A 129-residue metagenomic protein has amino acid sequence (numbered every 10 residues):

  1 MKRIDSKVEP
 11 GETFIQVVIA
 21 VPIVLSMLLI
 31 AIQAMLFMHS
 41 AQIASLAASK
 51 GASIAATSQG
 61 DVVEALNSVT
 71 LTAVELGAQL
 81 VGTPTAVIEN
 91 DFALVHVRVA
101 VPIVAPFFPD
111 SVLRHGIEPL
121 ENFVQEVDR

Functional and structural regions predicted by a protein language model:
M1-N67: Alpha-helical assembly-interface signal, strongest on the long, hydrophobic N-terminal helix that forms
A41, F92-L94, L113: Structural motif
A56-Q59, V74-A78, V124: Secondary-structure transition/hinge residues
A56-T57, T83-F92, P109-D110, E126-R129: Short, highly charged low-complexity linear segments
V62-V63, L80, P119-V124: Glycine-rich loops and low-complexity Gly/Arg-rich segments that provide flexible linkers or classic glycine-based
V63-I103: Extracellular/periplasmic head regions of type IV pilus-like filament subunits
I103-R129: Low-complexity, S/T/G/P-rich flexible repeat/linker segments used as non-globular hinges and stalks within
